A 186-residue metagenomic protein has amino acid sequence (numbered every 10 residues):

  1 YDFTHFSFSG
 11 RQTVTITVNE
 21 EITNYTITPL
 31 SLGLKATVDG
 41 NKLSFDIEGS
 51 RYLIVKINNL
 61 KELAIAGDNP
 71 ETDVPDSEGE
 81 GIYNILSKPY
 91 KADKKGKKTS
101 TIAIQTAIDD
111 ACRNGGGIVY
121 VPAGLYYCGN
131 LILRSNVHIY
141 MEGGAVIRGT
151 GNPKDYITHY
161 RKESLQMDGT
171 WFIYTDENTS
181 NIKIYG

Functional and structural regions predicted by a protein language model:
Y1-G186: Extracellular/periplasmic carbohydrate-active domains that bind, remodel, or depolymerize complex polysaccharides
